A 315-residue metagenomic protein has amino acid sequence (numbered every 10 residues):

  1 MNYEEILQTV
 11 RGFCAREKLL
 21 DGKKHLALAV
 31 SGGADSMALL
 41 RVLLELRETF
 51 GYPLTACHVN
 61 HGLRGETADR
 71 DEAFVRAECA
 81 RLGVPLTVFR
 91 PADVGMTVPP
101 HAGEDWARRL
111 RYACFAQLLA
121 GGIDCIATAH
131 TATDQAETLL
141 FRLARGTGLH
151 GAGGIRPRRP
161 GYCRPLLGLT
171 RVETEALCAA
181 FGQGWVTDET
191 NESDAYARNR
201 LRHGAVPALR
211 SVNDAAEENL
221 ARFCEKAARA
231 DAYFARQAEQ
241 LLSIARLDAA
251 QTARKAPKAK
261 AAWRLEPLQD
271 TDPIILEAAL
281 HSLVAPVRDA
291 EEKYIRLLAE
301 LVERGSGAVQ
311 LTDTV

Functional and structural regions predicted by a protein language model:
M1-P207: Core alpha/beta nucleotide-donor-binding catalytic domains of modification enzymes
Y3-D35, P53-V59, P91, L110 (+2 more regions): AMP-forming adenylation/ATP pyrophosphatase catalytic core
R145, L149, R171, R210-D214 (+3 more regions): Alpha-helix boundary/capping and short turn/kink residues
N191-R198, E217-A228: Internal, active-site/partner-interface "lid" segment
H203-L220: Conserved anion/nucleotide-ligand pocket segment
